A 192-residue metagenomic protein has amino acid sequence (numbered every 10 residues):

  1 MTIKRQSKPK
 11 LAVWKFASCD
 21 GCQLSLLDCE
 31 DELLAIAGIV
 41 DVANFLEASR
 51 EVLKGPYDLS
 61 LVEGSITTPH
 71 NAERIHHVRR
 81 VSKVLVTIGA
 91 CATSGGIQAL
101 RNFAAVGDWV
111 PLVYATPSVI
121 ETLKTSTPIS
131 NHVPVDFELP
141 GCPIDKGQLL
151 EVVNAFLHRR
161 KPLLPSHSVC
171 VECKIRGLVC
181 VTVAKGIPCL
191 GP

Functional and structural regions predicted by a protein language model:
M1-L190: Iron-sulfur-associated redox domains of electron-transfer enzymes in respiratory and anaerobic energy metabolism
